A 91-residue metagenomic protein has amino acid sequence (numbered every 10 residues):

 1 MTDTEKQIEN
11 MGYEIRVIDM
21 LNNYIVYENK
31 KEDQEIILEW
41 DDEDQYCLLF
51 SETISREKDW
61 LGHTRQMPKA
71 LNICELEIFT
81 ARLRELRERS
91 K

Functional and structural regions predicted by a protein language model:
M1-T4, R16-K91: Intrinsically disordered, low-complexity regulatory regions enriched in serine/threonine/proline and acidic residues
M11-E14: Short aromatic/hydrophobic-glycine micro-motifs
